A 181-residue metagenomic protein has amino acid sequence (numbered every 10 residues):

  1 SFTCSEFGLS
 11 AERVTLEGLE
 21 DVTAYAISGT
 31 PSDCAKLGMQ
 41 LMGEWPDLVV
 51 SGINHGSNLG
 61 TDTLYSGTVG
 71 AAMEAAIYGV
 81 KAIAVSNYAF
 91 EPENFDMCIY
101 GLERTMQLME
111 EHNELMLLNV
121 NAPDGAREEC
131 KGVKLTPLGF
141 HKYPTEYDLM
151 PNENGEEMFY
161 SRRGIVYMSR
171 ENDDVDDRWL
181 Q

Functional and structural regions predicted by a protein language model:
S1-M39, W45: A cross-family phosphate/adenosyl-ligand binding-site feature
S28, S51-N54, V85-S86, V120-P123: Short beta-strand segments
G38-G43, G70-K81: Alpha-helix C-terminal capping segments
P46, A82-A84, E111-L117: Short, structured loop/turn "capping" segments at alpha-beta junctions
S57-S66: Glycine/threonine-rich flexible loop motifs
A76-M97: Glycine-rich phosphate/pyrophosphate-binding loops and their adjacent beta-strand/loop elements at enzyme active sites
M97-Q181: Electrostatically charged, flexible surface regions
